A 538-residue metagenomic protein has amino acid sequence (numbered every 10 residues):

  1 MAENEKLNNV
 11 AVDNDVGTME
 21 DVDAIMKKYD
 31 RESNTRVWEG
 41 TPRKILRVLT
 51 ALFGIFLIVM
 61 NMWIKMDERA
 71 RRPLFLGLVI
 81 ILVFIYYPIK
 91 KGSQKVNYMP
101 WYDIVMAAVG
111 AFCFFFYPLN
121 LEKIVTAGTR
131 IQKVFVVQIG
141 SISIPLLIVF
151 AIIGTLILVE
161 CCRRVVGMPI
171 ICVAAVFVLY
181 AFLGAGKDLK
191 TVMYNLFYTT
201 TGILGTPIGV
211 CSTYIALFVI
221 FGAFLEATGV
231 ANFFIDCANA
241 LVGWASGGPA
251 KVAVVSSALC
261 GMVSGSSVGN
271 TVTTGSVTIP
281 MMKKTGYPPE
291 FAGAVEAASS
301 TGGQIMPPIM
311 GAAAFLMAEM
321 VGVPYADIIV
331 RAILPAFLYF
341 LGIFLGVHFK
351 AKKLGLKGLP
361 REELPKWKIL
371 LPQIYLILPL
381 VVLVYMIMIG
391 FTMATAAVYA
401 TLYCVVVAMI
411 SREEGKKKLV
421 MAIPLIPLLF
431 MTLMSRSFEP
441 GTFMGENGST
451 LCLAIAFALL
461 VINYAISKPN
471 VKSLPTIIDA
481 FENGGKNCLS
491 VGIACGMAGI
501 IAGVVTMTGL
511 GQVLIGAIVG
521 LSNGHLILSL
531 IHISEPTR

Functional and structural regions predicted by a protein language model:
A2-A51, V330-N487: Long, contiguous bundles of hydrophobic transmembrane helices that form the permeation core of multi-pass
A2-I142, I148, I152: Conserved, well-structured core domains of diverse proteins
A51-K65, F112-E122, M310-A318, P379-M388 (+1 more regions): Membrane-embedded alpha-helical segments in integral membrane proteins
K90-Y98, I124-I220, D236-C237, V381-Y385 (+2 more regions): Hydrophobic transmembrane alpha-helices of multi-pass solute/ion transporters
Y214, F218, G248-P249, G303-A312 (+4 more regions): Hydrophobic alpha-helical transmembrane segments in multi-pass membrane proteins
I220-N270, T274-P289, L514: Membrane-embedded helical hairpins/re-entrant loop segments and their flanking transmembrane helices within multi-pass
V254-M262, S276-V277, G293-I305, A332-F337 (+1 more regions): Transmembrane helix-bundle signature of multi-pass membrane transporters/permeases
S529-T537: Residue-level detector of conserved catalytic or cofactor/ligand-binding positions in enzyme active sites
